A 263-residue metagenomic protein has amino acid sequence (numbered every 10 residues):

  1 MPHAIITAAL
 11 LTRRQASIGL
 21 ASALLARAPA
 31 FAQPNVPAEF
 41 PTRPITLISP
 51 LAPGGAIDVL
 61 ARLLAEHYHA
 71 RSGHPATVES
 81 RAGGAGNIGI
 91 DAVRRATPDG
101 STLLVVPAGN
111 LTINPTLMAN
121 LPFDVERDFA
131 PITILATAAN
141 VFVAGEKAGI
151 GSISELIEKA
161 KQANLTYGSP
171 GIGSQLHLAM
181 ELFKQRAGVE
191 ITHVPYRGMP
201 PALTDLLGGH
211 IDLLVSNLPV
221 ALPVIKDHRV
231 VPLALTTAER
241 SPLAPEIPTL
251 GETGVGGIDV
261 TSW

Functional and structural regions predicted by a protein language model:
M1-A26: N-terminal secretory signal peptides
A32-E126, V189-D212, V224: N-terminal (or domain-start) structured segment
P34-P37, D128-I132, G251-G257: Short beta-strand/turn micro-motifs at beta-sheet edges
A52-G54, A108-G109, T137-N140, G145-I150 (+4 more regions): Short coil/turn segments
R95-S101, T116-P201, L250, W263: Hinge/capping helix and adjacent helix->loop/strand transition within the periplasmic-binding protein
T137, A221-W263: C-terminal lobe and pocket-closing loops of periplasmic/extracytoplasmic Venus-flytrap solute-binding proteins
